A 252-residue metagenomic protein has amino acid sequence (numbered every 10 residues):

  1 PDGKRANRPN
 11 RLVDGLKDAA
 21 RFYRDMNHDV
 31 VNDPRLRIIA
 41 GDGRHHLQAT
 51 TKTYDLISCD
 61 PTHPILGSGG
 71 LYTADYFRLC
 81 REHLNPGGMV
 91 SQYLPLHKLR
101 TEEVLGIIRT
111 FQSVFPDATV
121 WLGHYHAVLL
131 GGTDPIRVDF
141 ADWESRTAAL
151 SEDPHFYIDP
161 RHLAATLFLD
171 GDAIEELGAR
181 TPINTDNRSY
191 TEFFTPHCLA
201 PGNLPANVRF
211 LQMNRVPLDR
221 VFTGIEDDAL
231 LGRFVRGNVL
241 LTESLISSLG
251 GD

Functional and structural regions predicted by a protein language model:
P1-I108, Q112: The AdoMet/dcAdoMet-binding core of the Class I SAM-like
D25-H28, P34, D42-T51, G67 (+3 more regions): Soluble small-group transferase modules, centered on the S-adenosyl donor enzyme superfamily
